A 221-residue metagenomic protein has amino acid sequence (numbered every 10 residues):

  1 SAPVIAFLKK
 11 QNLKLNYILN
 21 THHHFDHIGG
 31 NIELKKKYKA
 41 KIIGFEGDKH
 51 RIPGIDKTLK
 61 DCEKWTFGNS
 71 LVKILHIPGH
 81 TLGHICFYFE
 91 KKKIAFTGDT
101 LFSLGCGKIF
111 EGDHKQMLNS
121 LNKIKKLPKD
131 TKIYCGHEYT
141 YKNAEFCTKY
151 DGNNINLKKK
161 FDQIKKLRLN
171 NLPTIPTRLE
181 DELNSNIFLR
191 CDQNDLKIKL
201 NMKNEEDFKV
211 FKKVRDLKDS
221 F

Functional and structural regions predicted by a protein language model:
S1-K73, K159-Q163: Active-site HxH/HxHxD metal-binding segment of metal-dependent hydrolases
S1-N16, D56-D151, K212, D219: Catalytic core of the metallo-beta-lactamase
H22, L34, D99, H137 (+1 more regions): Residue-level signal for inorganic ion chemistry
I42, W65-L71, F96-T97, T174-I187: Short secondary-structure transition/capping segments
F45, T81, R178: Residue-level signal for threonine
I52-D56, F110-E111, N171-T177: Short, exposed beta-strand "edge-strand" segments with a Pro/Gly-rich flavor and a Y/T-containing core
N122-K132, Y141-F221: Accessory terminal helices/loops
